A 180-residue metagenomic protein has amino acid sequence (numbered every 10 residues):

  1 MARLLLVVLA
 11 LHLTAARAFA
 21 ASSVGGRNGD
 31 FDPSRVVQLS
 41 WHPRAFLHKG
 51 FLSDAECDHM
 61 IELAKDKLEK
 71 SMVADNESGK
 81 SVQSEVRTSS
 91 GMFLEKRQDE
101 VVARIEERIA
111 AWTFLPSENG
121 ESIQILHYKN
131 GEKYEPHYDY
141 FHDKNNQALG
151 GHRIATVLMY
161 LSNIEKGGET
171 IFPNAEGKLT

Functional and structural regions predicted by a protein language model:
A2-T180: Fe(II)/2-oxoglutarate oxygenase catalytic core
